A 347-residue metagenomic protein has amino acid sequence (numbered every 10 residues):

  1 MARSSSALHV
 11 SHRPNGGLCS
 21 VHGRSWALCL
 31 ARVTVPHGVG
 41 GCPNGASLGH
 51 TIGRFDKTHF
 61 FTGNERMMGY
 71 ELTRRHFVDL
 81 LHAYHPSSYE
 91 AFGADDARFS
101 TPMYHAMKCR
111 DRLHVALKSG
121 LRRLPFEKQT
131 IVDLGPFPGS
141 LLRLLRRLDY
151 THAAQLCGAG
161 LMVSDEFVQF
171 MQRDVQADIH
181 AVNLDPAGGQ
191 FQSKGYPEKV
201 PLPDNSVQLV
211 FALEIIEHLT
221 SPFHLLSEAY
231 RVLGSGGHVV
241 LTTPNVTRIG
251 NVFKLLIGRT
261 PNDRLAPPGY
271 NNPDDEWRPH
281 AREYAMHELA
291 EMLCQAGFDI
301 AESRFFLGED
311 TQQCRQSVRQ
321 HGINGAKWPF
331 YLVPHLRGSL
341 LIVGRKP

Functional and structural regions predicted by a protein language model:
G69-D111, S140, V175, A181-A187 (+4 more regions): S-adenosyl-L-methionine-dependent methyltransferase catalytic module, highlighting the catalytic core
M107-E127, L144: Conserved alpha-helix/loop element of class I SAM-dependent methyltransferases that forms part of the SAM/SAH-binding
K128-F137: Conserved class I S-adenosyl-L-methionine
P138-T151: Conserved SAM-binding loop of SAM-dependent methyltransferases across substrates and taxa, primarily the Class I
A154-L161, A181: Conserved SAM-binding motif I beta-strand of class I
F211: A conserved beta-strand element that flanks and buttresses the S-adenosyl-L-methionine
E214-H218: A short His-aromatic
